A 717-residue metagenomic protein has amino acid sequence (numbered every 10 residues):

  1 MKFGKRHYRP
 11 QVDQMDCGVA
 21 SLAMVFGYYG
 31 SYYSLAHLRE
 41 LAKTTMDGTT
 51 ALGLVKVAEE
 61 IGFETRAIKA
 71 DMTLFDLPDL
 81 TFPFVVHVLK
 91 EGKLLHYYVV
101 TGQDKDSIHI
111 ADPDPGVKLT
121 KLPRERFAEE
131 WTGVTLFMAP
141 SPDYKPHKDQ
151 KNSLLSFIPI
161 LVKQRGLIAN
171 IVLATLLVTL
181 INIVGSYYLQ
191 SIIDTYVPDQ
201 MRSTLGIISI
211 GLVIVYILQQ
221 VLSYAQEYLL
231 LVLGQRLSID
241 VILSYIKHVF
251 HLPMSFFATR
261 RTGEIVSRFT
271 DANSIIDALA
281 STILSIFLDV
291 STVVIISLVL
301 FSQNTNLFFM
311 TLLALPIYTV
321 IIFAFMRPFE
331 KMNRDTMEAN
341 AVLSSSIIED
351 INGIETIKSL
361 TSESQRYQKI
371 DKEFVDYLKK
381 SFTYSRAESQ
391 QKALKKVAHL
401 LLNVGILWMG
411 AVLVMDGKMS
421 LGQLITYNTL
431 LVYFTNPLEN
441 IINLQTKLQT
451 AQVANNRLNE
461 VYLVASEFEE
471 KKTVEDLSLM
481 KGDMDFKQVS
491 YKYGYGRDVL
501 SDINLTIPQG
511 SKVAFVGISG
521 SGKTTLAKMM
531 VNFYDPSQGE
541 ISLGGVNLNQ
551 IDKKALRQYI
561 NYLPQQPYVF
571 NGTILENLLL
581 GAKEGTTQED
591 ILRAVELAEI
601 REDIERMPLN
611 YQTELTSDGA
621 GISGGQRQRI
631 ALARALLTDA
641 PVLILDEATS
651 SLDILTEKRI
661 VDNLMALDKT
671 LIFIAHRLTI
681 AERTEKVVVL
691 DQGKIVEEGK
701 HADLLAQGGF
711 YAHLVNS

Functional and structural regions predicted by a protein language model:
M1-L74, L80, L94, D104: Cysteine-nucleophile protease catalytic domains, especially the papain-like/related folds used in DUB/UBL proteases
A42-T49, E60, L77-A174, V178-L180: Noncatalytic regulatory segments and standalone regulatory/sensor domains
A169-L222, L229, F301-N306, G417-L421: Transmembrane helix-loop-helix hairpins at lipid-water interfaces of multipass membrane proteins, especially the type-1
G211-Q219, S223, S285-D335, I406-M419 (+3 more regions): Transmembrane helices of ABC transporter permease
M254-S255, S267-L279, I283, P328-E349 (+5 more regions): An intracellular "coupling" helix at the cytosolic face of ABC transporter transmembrane type-1 domains
V432-E460: Amphipathic alpha-helical signal-transduction/coupling segments on the cytosolic side of membrane proteins
K471, L477-S717: ABC-type nucleotide-binding domain
